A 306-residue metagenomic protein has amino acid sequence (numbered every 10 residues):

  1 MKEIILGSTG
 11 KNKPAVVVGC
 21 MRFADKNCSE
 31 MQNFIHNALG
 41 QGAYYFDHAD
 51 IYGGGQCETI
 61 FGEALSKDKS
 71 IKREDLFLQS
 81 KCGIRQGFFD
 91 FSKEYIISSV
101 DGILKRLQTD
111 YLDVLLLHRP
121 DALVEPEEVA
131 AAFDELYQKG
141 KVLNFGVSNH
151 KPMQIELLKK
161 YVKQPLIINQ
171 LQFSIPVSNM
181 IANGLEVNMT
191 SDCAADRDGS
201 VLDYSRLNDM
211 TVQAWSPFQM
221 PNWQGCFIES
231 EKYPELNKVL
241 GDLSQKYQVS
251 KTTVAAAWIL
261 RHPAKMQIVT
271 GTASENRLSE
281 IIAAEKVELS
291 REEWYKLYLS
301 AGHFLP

Functional and structural regions predicted by a protein language model:
M1-L76, Q138, Q219-P221: N-terminal binding-site loop/beta-alpha segment at the start of enzyme catalytic domains that lines or forms
P14-V18, F46-H48, L76-S80, L115-L117 (+4 more regions): Hydrophobic faces of well-ordered beta-strands that scaffold small-molecule active sites in alpha/beta enzyme cores
G19-S29, C82-E94: Active-site mouth loops of central-metabolism enzymes
A24-D25, G54, R85-Q86, R119-V124 (+2 more regions): Short, small-residue-enriched loops and turns at beta-alpha junctions that line or gate enzyme active sites
N27-A38, F91-L107, M153-E156: Short, acidic/polar
L104-E125: Active-site groove signature of glycoside hydrolases
P126-P306: Beta/alpha (TIM)-barrel catalytic core signal, keyed to glycine-rich beta->alpha loops juxtaposed to Asp/Glu that bind
